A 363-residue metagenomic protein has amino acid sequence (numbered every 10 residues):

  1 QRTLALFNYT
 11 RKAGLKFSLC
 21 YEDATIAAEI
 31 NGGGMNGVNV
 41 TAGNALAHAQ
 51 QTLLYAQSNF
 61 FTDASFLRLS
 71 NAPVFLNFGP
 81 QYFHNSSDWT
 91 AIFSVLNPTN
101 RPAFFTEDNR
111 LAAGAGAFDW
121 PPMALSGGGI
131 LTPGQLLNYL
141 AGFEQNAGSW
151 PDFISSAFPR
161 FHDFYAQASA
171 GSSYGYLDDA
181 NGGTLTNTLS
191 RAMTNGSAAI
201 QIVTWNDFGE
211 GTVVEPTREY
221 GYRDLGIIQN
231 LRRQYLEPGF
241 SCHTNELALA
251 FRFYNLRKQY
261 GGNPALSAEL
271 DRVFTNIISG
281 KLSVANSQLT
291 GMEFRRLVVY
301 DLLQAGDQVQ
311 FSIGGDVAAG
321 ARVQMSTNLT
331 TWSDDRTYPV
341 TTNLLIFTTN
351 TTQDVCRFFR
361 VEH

Functional and structural regions predicted by a protein language model:
Q1-L297: Glycan-processing catalytic domains of CAZymes
L297-H363: Short, composition-biased motifs enriched in small/polar/acidic residues
